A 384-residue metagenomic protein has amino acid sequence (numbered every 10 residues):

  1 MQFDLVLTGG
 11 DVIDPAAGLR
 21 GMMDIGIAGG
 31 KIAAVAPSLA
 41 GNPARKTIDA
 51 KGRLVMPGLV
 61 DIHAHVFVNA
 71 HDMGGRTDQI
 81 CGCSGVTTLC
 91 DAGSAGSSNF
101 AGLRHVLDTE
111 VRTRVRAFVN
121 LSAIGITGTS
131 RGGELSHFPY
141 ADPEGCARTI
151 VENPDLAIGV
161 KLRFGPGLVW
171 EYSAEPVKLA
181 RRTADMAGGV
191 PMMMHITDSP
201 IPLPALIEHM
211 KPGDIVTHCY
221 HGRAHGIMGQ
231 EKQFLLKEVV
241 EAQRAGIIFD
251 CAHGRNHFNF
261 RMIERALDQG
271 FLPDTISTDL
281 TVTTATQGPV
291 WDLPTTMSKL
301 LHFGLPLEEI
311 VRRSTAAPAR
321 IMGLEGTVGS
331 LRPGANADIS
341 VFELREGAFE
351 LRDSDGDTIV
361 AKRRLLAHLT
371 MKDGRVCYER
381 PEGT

Functional and structural regions predicted by a protein language model:
M1-M56: Histidine-rich, glycine-flanked metal-binding segment
G10, I25, G30, G52 (+11 more regions): Divalent metal-coordination and catalytic microenvironments
G10, N336-T384: C-terminal cap of metal-dependent C-N hydrolases
G41-N42, T47-E110: Metal-associated gating/positioning segment near the N- to mid-region
A70-I80, P139-I150, P200-L206: Short, acidic/polar
S84-C90, S94-A95, E110-F138, K161-G165: Metal-cofactor-binding active-site regions of metalloenzymes
L162-Q287: Active-site core of metal-dependent hydrolases
R261-E346: His/Asp/Glu-enriched, well-ordered alpha-helical/loop segment that forms or immediately abuts the divalent-metal
